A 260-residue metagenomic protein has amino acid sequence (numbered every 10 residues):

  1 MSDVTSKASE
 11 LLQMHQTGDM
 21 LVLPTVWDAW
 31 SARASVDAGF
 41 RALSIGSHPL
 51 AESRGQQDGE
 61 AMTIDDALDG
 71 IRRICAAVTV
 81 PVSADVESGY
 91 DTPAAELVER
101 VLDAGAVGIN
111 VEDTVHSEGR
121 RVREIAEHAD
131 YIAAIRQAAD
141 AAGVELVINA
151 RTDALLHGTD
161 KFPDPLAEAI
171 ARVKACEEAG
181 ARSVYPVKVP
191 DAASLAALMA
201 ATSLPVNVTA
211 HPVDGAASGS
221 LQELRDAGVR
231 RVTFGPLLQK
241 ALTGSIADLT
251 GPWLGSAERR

Functional and structural regions predicted by a protein language model:
S2-F234, K240-T243, P252-W253: Alpha/beta enzyme core
I246: Structured adenosyl-cofactor binding patch, chiefly the S-adenosyl-L-methionine
L249: Flexible, glycine-rich terminal cap/loop adjacent to redox cofactors in electron-transfer oxidoreductases
E258-R260: Flexible C-terminal active-site loop/helix
